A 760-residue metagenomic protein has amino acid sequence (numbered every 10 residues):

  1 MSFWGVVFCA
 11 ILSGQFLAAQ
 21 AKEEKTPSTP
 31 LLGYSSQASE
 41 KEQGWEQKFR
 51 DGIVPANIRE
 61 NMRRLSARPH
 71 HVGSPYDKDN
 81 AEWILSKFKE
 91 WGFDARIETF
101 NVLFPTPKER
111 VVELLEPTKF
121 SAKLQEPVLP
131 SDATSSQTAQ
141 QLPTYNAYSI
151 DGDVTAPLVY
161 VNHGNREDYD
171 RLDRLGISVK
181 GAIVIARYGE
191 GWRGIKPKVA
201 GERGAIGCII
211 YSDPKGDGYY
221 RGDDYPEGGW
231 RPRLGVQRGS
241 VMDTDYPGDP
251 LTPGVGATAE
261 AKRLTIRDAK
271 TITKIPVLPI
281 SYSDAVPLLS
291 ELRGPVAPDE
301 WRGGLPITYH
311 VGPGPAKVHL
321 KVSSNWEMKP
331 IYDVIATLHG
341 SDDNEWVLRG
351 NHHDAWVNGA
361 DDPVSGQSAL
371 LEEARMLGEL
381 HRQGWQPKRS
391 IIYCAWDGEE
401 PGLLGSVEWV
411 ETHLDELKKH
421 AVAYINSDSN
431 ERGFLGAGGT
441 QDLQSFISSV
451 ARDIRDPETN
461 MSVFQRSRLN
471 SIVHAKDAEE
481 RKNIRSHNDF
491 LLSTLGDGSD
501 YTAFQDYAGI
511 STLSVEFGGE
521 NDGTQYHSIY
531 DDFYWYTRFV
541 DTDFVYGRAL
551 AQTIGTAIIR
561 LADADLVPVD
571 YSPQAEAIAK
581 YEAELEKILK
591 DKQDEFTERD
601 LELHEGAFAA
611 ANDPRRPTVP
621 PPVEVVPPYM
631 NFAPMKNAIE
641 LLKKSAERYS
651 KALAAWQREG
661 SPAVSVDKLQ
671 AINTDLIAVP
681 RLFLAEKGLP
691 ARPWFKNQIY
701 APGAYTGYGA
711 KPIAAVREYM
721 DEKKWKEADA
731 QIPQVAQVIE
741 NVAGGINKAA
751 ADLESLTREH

Functional and structural regions predicted by a protein language model:
K22-G44, D51, R63-I183, P214 (+2 more regions): Noncatalytic luminal/extracellular "stalk/propeptide" segments of secretory-pathway proteins
G44-G52, S66-P75, T144-S149, I183-E190 (+11 more regions): Second-shell loop/turn segments in exported
K119, P232-V296, N344, G398-T537 (+4 more regions): Metal-dependent peptidase/peptidase-like ectodomains
S136-R171, P247-D361, R375, E379-Q383: Soluble metallo-hydrolase cores and metallopeptidase-like ectodomains found primarily in the secretory/periplasmic
L158-W230, L234, D343, W356 (+4 more regions): A conserved hydrophobic secondary-structure block that centers on an alpha-helix together with its immediately flanking
P214, V334, R349-L403, E408 (+1 more regions): Alpha-helical metal-binding/catalytic segments enriched in His/Glu/Asp
I392, D453, D506, N521-K580 (+1 more regions): His/Asp/Glu-rich mid-to-C-terminal helical/loop segments that flank catalytic regions of hydrolases
R658-H760: C-terminal amphipathic alpha-helical interaction region
